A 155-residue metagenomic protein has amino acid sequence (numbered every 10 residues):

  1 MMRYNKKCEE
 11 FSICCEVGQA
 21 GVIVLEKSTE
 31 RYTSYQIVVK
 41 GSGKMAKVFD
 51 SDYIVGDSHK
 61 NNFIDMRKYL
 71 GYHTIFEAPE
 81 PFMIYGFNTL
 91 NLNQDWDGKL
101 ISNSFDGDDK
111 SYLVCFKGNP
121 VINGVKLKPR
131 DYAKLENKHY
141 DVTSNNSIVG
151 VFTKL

Functional and structural regions predicted by a protein language model:
M1-L155: Jelly-roll (double-stranded beta-helix
